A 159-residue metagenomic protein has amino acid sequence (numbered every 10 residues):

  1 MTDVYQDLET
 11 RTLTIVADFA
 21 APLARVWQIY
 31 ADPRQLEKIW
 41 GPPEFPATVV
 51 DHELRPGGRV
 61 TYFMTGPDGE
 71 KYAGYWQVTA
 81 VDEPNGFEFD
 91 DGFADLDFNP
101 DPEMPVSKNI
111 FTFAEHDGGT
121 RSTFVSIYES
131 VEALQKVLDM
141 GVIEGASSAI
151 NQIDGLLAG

Functional and structural regions predicted by a protein language model:
M1-A47: Hydrophobic ligand-binding cavity/cleft-lining segments
T14, R25, T61, G86-E88 (+1 more regions): General beta-strand recognition
E37, P42, D51-P56, T61 (+2 more regions): Hydrophobic-ligand binding "helix-grip"
V49, A158-G159: Short, highly charged C-terminal tails/helix-capping segments
F98-E144: Beta-strand/loop substructures that line and gate deep hydrophobic ligand-binding cavities in soluble
S147-A158: Short amphipathic alpha-helical signal-transduction/dimerization elements
